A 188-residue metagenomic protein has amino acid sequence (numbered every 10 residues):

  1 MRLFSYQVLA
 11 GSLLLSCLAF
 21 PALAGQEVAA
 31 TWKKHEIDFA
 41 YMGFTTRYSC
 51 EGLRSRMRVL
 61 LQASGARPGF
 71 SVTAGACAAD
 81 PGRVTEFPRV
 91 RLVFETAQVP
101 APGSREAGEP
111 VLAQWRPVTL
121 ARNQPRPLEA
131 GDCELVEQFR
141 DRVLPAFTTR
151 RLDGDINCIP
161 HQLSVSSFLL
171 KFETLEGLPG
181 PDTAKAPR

Functional and structural regions predicted by a protein language model:
M1-S5: Positively charged n-region of N-terminal signal peptides that target proteins for export
V8-A19: Bacterial N-terminal signal peptides
F20-G25: Sec/Tat signal peptide C-region and signal peptidase I cleavage site
A29-T45, V111-P127: Acidic/histidine-rich, surface-exposed loop or edge segments in extracytoplasmic proteins
C50-R54, R58-L61, V136-R140: Extracytoplasmic/secreted envelope proteins and their assembly/folding machinery, especially bacterial periplasmic
R58-A66, L144, T148: Sec-exported extracytoplasmic/periplasmic mature domains
P68-A101, L169: Short, intrinsically disordered low-complexity segments
Q138-R188: Glycine-rich, aromatic-bearing surface loops/beta-hairpins
